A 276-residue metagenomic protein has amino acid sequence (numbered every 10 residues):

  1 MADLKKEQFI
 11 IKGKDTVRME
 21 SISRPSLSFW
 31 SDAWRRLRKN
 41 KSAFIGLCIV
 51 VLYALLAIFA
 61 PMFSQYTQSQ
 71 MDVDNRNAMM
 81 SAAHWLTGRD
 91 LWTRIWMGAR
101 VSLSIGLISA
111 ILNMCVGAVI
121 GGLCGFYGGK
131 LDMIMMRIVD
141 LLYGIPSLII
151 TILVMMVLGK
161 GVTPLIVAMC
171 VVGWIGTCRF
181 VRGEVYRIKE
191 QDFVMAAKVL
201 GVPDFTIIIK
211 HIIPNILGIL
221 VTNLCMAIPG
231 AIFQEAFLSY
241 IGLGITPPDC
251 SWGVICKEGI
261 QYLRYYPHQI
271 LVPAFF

Functional and structural regions predicted by a protein language model:
M1-M114, A118, G122, K130 (+3 more regions): Gly/Trp-centered helix-boundary motif
D32-K39, D90-M97, M133-D140, V154 (+4 more regions): Short amphipathic alpha-helical coupling elements at transmembrane boundaries
A43-L47, I149, L165-A168, M195 (+2 more regions): Hydrophobic/aromatic positions within or immediately flanking transmembrane alpha-helices of multi-pass small-molecule
F59-S64, F126-Y127, L153, V157-L158 (+2 more regions): Helix-loop junctions at the membrane-solvent interface of multi-pass transporters, primarily the C-terminal
R89-S104, I108, L131-M136, Y186 (+2 more regions): Amphipathic cytosolic juxtamembrane alpha-helices at the membrane-cytosol interface of multi-pass membrane transporters
L91, L112-G117, G125-I188, V221 (+2 more regions): Generic hydrophobic transmembrane alpha-helix motif, especially the helices
M155-V157, M169, E184-V185, F233-F276: Glycine-rich helix-loop "coupling/hinge" segments at transmembrane-helix boundaries in multipass transporters
